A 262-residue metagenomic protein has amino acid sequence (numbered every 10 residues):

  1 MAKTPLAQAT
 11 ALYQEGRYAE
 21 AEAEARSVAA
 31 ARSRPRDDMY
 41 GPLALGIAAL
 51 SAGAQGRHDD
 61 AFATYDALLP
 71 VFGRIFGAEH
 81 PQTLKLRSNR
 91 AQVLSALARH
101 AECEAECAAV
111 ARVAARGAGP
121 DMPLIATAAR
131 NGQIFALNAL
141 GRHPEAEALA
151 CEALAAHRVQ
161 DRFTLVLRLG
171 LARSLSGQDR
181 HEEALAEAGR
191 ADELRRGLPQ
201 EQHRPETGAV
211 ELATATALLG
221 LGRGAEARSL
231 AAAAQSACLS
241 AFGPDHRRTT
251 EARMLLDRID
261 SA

Functional and structural regions predicted by a protein language model:
M1-A262: Intrinsic-disorder-linked linear interaction elements in eukaryotic regulatory proteins
